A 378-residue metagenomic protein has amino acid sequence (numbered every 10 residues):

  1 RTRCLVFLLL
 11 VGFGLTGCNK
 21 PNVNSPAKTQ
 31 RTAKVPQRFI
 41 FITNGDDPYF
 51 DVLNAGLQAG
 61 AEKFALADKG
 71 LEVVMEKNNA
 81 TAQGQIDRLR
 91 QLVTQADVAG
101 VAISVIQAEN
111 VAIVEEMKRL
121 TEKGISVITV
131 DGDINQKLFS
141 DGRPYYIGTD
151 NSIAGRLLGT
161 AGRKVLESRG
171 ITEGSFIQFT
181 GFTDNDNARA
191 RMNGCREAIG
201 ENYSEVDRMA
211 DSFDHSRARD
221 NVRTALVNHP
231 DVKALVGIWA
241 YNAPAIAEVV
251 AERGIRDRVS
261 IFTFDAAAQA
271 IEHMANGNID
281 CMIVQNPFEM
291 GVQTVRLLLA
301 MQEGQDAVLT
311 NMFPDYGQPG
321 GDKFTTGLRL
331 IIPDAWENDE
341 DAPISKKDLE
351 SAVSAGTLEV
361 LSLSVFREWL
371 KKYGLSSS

Functional and structural regions predicted by a protein language model:
G14-G17: C-terminal motif of bacterial Sec signal peptides marking the signal peptidase cleavage site
N19, S25-V35, S175, F179-T183 (+2 more regions): Hinge/cleft segment of the Venus flytrap/periplasmic-binding protein
A33-G60, F64, E72-L89, S104-V111 (+3 more regions): Extracytoplasmic "Venus flytrap"
Y49-A65, A154-L158, D186-Y203, N221 (+2 more regions): Short, solvent-exposed amphipathic alpha-helices that sit in or adjacent to ligand/effector-binding or catalytic
K63-N79, E173-Q178, C195-H215: Short beta-strand elements in bilobed, periplasmic/extracellular small-molecule ligand-binding domains
Q85, Y146-G174, A218-R219, A266-A270 (+1 more regions): Hydrophobic alpha-helical segments within soluble ligand-binding/sensing domains
A99-E122, C195, D207, D211-H273 (+2 more regions): Hydrophobic alpha-helical
E116-I153, A267-H273, I279-D280: Flexible loop/hinge segments that line or gate small-molecule binding clefts
